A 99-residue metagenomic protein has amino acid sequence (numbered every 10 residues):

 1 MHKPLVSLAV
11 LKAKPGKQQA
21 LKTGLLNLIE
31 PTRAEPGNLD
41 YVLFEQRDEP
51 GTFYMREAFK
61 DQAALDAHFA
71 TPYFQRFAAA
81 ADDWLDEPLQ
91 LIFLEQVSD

Functional and structural regions predicted by a protein language model:
M1-L5, L43-E49, A79-D99: Glycine-rich beta-strand-turn "strand-cap" elements at beta-sheet edges
L5-E35, L39: N-terminal first-folded block
L5-K12, V42-F69: Short, well-ordered beta-strand segments in beta-rich or mixed alpha/beta enzyme and ligand-binding folds
K14-G16, K60, V97: Short loop segments at secondary-structure junctions
Q18, K22, T52, T71-F74: Short, structured helix-loop boundary elements
N27, P31-L39, A58-I92: An amphipathic, aromatic/His-enriched active-site/gating alpha helix that lines ligand/cofactor pockets
